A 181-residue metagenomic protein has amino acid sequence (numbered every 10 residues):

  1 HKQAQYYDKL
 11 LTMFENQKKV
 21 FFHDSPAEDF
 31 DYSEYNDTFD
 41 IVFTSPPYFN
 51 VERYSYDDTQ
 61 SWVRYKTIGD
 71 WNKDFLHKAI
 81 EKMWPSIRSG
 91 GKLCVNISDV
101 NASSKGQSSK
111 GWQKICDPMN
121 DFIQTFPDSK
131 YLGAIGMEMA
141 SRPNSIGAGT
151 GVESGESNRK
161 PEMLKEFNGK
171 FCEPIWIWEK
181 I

Functional and structural regions predicted by a protein language model:
H1-I181: Class I S-adenosyl-L-methionine-dependent methyltransferase catalytic core
